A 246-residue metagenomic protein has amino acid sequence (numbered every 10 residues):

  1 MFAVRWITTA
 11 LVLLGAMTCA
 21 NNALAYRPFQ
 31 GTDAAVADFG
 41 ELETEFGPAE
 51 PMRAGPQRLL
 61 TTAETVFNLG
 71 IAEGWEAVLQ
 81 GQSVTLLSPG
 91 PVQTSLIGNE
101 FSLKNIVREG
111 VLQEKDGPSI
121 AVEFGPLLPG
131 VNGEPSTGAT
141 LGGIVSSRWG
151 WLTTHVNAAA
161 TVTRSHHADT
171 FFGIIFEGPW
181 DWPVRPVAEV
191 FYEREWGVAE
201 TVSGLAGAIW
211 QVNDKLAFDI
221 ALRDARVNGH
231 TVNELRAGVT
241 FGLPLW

Functional and structural regions predicted by a protein language model:
M1-A10: Bacterial N-terminal signal peptides that target proteins for export
R5-W6, G15, F29, T62: Low-complexity intrinsically disordered segments
V12-L13, A23: Cleavable N-terminal signal peptides
L13-L14, Q211: Short N-terminal alpha-helical targeting/association segments
A23-W246: Transmembrane beta-barrel domains of Gram-negative outer membranes and organellar outer membranes
